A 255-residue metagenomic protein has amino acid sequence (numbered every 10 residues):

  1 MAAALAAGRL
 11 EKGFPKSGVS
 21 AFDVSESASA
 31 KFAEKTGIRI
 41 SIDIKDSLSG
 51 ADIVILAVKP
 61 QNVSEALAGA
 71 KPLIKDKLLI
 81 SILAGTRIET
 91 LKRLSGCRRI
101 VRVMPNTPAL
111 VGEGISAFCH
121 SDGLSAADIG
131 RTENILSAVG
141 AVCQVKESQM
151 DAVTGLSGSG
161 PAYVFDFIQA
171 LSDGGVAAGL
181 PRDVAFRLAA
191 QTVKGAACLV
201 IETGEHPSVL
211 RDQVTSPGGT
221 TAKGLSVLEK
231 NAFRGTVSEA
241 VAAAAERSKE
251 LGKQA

Functional and structural regions predicted by a protein language model:
M1-K35, R39-I42, L94, G114 (+1 more regions): NAD(P)+-binding Rossmann beta1-loop-alpha1 motif at the extreme N-terminus of oxidoreductases
L5, E26, T36, I44-F118 (+1 more regions): Rossmann-like NAD(P)(H) cofactor-binding subdomain of soluble oxidoreductases
V19, S47, P181-A189, L210: Small-residue helix-packing motif on alpha-helices
R93-R99, I115-A152, F165-E202, R247: Internal alpha-helical scaffold of NAD(P)-dependent oxidoreductase catalytic cores
I100, M150-G155, P207-D212: Short pre-catalytic strand/loop immediately N-terminal to key active-site residues, enriched for Gly-Thr
A190-A255: NAD(P)-dependent Rossmann-like dehydrogenase/reductase catalytic/cofactor-binding core
